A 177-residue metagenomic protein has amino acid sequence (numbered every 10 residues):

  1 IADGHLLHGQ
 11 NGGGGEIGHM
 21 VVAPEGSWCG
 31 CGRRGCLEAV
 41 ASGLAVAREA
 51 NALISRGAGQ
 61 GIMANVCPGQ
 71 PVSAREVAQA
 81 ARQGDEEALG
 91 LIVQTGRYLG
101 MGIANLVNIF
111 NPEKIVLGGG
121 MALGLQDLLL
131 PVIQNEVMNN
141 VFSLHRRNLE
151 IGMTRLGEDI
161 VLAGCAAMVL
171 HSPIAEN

Functional and structural regions predicted by a protein language model:
I1-A2: Gly/Thr-rich phosphate-binding beta-strand-loop-beta motif of the actin/hexokinase/Hsp70
L6, V21-W28, R33-N177: ATP-binding/phosphotransfer module of carbohydrate and carboxylate kinases, centering on a glycine-rich
N11-E16: A short acidic/small-residue loop/turn micro-motif
